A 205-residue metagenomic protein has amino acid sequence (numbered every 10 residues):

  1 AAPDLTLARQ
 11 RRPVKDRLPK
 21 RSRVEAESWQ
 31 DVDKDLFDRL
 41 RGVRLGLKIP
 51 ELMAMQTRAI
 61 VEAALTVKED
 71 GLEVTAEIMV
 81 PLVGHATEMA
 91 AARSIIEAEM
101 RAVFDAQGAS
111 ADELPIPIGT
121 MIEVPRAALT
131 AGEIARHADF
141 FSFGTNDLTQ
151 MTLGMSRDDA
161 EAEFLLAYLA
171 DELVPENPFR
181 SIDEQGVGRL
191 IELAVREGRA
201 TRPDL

Functional and structural regions predicted by a protein language model:
A1-L205: Conserved alpha/beta-domain cores
